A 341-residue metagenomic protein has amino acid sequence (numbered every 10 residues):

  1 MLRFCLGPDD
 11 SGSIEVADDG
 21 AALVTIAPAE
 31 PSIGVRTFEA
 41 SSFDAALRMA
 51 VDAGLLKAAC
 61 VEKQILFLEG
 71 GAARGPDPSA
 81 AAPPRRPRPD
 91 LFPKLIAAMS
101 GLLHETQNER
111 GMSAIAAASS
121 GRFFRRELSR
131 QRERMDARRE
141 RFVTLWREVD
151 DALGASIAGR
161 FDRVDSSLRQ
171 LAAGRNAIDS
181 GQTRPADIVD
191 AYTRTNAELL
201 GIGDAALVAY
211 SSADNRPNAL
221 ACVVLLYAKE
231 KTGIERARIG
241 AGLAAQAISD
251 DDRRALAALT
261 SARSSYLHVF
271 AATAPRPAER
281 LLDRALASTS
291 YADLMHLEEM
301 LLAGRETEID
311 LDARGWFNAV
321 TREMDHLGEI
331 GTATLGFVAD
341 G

Functional and structural regions predicted by a protein language model:
M1-L23: Short N-terminal "domain-start" leader segments that mark the transition from disordered tails or signal peptides into
T25-P31, E69-G71: Secondary-structure transition/turn motif
E30-A45: A short, exposed loop/beta-hairpin motif centered on an aromatic-Gly-Thr core
S42-K57: A short, charged, amphipathic alpha-helix used as a generic interaction element across diverse proteins
K57-C60, D151-A152: Short secondary-structure capping/junction motifs at helix and strand boundaries
A59-G71: Short, mixed-charge low-complexity intrinsically disordered segments
A72-G341: Hydrophobic alpha-helical segments
